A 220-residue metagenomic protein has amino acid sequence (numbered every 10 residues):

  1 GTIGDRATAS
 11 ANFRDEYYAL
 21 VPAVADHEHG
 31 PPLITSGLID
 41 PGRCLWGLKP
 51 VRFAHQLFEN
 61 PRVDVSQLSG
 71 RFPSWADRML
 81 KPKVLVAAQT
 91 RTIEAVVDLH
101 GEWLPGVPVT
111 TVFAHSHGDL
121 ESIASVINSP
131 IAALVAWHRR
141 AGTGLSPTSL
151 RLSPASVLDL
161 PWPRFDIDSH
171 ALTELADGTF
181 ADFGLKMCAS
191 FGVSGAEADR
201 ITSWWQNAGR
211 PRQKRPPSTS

Functional and structural regions predicted by a protein language model:
G1-A171, N207, P211-S218: Polybasic, glycine- and aromatic-enriched phosphate-binding surface used to engage nucleic acids
P154-W205: Extended amphipathic alpha-helical segments enriched in small hydrophobics
